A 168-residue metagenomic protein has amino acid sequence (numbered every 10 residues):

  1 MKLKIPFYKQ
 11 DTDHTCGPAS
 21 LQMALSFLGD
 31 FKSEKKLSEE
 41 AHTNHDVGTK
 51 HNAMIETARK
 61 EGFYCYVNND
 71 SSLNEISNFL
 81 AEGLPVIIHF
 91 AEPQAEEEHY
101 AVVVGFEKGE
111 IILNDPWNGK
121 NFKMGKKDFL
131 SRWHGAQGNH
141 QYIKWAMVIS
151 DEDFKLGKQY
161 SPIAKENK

Functional and structural regions predicted by a protein language model:
M1-G48, E92-P93, E107-G109, I149-K168: Active-site-adjacent structural segments surrounding the nucleophilic cysteine of cysteine proteases and isopeptidases
P18-L25, E34, S38, H51 (+6 more regions): Extracytoplasmic/secreted envelope proteins and their assembly/folding machinery, especially bacterial periplasmic
F31, Y64, P85-V86, G138-N139: A general structural signal for well-ordered secondary-structure junctions
K32-K36, C65-D70: Surface-exposed patches in mature extracellular/periplasmic domains of secreted proteins
E40, N68-P116, F122: Active-site-adjacent substructure of cysteine-protease-like catalytic cores
T43-V47, A81, F106-K168: Noncatalytic regulatory segments and standalone regulatory/sensor domains
T49, A58-K60, Y64-V67: Mid-length scaffold segments of soluble, non-membrane domains
